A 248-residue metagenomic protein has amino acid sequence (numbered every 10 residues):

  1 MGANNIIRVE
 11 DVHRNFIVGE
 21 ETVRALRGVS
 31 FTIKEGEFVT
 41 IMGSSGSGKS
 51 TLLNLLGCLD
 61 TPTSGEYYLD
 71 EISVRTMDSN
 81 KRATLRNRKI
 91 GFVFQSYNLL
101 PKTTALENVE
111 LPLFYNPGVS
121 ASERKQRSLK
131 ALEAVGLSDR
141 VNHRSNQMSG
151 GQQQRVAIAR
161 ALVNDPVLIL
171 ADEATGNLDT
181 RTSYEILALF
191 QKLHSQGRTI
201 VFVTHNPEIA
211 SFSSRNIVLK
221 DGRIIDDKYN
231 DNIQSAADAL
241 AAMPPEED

Functional and structural regions predicted by a protein language model:
M1-N5: Extreme N-terminus of proteins, especially the signal/transit-peptide cleavage junction and the first residues
I6-L219: ABC family nucleotide-binding domain
R223-E247: Conserved beta-strand-loop-alpha-helix hinge in the C-terminal portion of ABC ATPase nucleotide-binding domains
